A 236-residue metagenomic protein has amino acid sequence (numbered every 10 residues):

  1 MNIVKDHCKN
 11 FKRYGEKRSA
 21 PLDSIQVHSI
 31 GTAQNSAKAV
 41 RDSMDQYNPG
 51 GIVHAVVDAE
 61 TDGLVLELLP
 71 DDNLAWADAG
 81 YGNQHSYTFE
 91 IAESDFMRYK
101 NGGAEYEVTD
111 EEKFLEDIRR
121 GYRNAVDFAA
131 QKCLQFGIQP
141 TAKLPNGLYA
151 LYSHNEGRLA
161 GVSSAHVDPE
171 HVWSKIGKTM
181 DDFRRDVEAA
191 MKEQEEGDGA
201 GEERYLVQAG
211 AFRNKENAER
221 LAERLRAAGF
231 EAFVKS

Functional and structural regions predicted by a protein language model:
M1-H85: N-terminal catalytic cores of peptidoglycan-degrading enzymes
I3-H7, Y14-S19, D95-G199: Basic/polar, cationic surfaces and motifs that engage anionic cell-wall and phosphate/carboxylate ligands
V27, Y87-F89, L151-S153: Hydrophobic faces of well-ordered beta-strands that scaffold small-molecule active sites in alpha/beta enzyme cores
N35, G63, W76, M97 (+2 more regions): Residue-level signal for secondary-structure boundary sites
E60-D62, E90-S94, G157: Glycine-rich, acidic and aromatic/proline-enriched surface loops and short helix-turn segments that act as binding
G80-G102: Short coil-to-beta-strand
E196-S236: Solvent-exposed beta-strand motifs enriched in subsets of small alpha/beta binding domains, especially certain
